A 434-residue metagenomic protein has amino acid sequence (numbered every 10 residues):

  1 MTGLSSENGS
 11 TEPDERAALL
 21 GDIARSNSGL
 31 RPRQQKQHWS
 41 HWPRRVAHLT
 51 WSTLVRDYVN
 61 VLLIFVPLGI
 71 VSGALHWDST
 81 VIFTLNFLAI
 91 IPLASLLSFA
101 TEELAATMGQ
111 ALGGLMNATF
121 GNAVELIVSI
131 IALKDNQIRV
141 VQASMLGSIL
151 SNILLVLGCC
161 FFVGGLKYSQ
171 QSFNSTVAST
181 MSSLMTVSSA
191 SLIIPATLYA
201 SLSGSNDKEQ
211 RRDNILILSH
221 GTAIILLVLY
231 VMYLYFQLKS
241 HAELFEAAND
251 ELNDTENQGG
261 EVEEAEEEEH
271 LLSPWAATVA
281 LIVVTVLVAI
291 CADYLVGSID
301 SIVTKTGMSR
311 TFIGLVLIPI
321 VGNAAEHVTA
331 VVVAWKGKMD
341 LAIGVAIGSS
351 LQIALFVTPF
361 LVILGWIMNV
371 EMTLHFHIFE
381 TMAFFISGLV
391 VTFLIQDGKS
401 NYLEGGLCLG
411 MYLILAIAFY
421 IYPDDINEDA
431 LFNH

Functional and structural regions predicted by a protein language model:
M1-H434: Hydrophobic alpha-helical segments, chiefly the membrane-spanning helices and signal/signal-anchor peptides
